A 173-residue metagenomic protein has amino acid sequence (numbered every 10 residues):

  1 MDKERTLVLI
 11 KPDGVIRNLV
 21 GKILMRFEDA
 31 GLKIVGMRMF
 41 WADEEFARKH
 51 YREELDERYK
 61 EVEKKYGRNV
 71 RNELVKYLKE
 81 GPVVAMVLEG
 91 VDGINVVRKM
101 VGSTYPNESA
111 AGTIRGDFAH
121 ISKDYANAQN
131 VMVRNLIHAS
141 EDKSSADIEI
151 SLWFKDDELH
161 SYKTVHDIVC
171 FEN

Functional and structural regions predicted by a protein language model:
M1-N173: Non-catalytic terminal and connector segments of soluble metabolic enzymes
